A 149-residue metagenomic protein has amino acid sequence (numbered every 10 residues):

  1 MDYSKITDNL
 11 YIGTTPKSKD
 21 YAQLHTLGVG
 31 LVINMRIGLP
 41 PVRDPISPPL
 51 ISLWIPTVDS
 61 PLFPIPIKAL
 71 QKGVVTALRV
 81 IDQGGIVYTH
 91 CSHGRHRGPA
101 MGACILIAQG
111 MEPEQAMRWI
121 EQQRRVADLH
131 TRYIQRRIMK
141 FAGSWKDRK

Functional and structural regions predicted by a protein language model:
D2-I86, I107-M139: Cysteine-based protein phosphatase catalytic domain of the PTP/DSP
G84-A103: A phosphate-binding catalytic loop at a beta-strand-loop-alpha-helix junction that coordinates phosphoryl groups
G143-K149: C-terminal domain-closing interface element
